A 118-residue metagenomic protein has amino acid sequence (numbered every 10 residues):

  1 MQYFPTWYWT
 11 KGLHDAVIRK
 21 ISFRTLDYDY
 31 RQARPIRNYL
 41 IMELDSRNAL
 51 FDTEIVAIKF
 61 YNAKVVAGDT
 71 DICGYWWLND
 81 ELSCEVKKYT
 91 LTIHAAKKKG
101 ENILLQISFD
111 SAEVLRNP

Functional and structural regions predicted by a protein language model:
M1-P118: Surface-exposed, interaction-prone regions used to assemble/regulate multi-protein complexes
